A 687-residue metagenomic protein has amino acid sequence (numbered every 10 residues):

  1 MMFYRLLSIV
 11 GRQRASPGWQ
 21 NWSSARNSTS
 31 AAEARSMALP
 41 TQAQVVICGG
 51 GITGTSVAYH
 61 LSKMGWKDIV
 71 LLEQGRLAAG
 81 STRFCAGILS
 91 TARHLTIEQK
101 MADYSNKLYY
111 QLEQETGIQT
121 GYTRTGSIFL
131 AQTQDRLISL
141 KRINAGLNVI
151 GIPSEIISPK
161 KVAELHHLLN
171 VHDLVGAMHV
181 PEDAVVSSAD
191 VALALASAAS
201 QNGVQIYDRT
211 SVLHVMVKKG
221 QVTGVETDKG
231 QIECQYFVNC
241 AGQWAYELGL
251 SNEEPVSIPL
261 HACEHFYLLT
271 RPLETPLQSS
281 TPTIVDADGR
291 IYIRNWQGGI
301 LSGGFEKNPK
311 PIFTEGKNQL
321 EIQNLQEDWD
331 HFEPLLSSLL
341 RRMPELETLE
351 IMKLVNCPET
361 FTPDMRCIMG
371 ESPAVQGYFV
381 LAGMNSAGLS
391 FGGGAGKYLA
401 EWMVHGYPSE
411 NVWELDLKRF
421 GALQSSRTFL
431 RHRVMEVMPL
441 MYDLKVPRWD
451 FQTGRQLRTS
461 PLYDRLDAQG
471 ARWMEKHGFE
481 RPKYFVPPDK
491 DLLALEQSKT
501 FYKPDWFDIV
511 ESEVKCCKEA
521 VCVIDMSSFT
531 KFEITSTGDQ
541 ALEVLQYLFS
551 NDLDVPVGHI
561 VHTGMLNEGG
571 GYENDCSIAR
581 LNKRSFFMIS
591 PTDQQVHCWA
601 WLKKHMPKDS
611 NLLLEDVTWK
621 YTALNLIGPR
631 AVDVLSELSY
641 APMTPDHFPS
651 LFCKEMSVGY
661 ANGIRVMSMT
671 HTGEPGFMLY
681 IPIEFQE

Functional and structural regions predicted by a protein language model:
M2-V45, K63-K67: Extreme N-terminal leader/targeting segments of oxidoreductases
F3, S16-G18, L108-Q111, T123 (+6 more regions): Flavin (FAD/FMN) cofactor-binding and adjacent substrate-gating region of FAD-dependent oxidoreductase domains
G49-G51, T55, Q74: Glycine-rich Rossmann-fold phosphate-binding loop(s) that bind the pyrophosphate of adenine dinucleotide cofactors
S62-R83: Glycine-rich FAD pyrophosphate-binding loop
G87-L165, D288-Y292, G299, Q323 (+2 more regions): Dinucleotide-binding Rossmann-like beta1-alpha1 core, especially the glycine-rich loop that anchors the ADP
T227, Q231-S280, E410: Central helical "cap/lid" subdomain
D288, Q297, N318-R458: C-terminal catalytic lobe of FAD-dependent flavoproteins
E410, L417-E687: Glycine/proline-enriched, intrinsically flexible loops and inter-domain linkers
